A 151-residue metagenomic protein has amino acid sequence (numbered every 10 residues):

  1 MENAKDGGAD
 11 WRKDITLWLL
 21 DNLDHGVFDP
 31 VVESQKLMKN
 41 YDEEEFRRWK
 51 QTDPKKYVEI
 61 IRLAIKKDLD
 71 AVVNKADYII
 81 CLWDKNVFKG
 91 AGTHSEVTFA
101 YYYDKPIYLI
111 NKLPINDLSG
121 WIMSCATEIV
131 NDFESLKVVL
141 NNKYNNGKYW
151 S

Functional and structural regions predicted by a protein language model:
M1-S151: Conserved catalytic or regulatory cores that recognize and/or transform ribose-phosphate-containing ligands
